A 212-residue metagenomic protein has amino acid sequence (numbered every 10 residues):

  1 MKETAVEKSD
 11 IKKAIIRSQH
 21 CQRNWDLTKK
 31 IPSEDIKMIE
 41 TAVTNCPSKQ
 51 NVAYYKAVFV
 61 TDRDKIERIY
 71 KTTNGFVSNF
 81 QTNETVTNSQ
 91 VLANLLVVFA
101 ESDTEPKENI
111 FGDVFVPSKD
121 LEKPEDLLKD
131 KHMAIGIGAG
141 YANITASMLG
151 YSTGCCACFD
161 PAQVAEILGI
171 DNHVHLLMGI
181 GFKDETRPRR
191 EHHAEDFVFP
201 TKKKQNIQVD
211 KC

Functional and structural regions predicted by a protein language model:
M1-C212: Acidic, surface-exposed loops and disordered segments
